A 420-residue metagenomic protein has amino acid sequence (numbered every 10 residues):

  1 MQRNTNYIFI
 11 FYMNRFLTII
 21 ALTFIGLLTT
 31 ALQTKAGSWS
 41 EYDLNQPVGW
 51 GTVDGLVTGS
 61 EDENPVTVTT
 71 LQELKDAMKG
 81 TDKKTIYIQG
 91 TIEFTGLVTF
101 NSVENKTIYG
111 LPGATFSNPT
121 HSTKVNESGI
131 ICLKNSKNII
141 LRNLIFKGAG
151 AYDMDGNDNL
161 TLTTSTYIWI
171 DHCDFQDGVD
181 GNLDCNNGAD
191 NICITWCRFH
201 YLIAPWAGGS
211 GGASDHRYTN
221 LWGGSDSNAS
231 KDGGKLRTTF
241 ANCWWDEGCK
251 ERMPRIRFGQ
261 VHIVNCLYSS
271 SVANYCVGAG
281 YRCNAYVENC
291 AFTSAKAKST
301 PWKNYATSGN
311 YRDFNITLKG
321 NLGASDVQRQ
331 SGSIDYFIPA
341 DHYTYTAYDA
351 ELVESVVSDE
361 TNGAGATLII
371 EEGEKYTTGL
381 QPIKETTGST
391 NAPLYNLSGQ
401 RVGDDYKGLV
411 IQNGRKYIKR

Functional and structural regions predicted by a protein language model:
R3, N14-I25, T29-T85, T95 (+1 more regions): Extracellular "leader-to-stem" segments immediately downstream of a signal peptide or signal-anchor in secreted/lumenal
K75-K83, T91-Y109, S117-L141, G148-T166: Extracellular beta-strand-rich solenoid/capping regions of secreted or surface-exposed proteins that bind or remodel
I88, F94, F100, G110 (+9 more regions): Extracellular beta-strand solenoids
N105-A114, K137-G148, T164-D177, A189-G211 (+5 more regions): Right-handed parallel beta-helix
I130, N159-T161, N182, P205 (+5 more regions): Structural detector of coil-to-beta-strand junctions
R255-Y376: Extracellular beta-rich repeat passengers
Y376-S398: Residue-level detector of functionally pivotal "anchor" positions at catalytic/ligand-binding pockets or at interdomain
L409-R420: C-terminal tail/sorting-segment detector
